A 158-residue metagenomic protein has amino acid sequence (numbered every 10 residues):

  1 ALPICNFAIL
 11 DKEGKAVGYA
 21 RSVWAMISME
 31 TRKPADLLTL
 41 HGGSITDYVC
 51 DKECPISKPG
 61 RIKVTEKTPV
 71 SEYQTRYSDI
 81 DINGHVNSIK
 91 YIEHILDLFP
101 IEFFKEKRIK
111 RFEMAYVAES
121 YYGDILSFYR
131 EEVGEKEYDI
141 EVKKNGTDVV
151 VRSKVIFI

Functional and structural regions predicted by a protein language model:
A8, A25, D139-V142: Residue-level detector of beta-strand face positions
A8-Y19: Acidic, low-complexity central loop/insert segments
A16, P34, V149-V151: Residue-level detector of beta-propeller blades
Y19, S28-R108: Hot-dog-fold acyl-thioester-processing enzymes
V23-I27, I156-I158: Short beta-strand edge segments in extracellular beta-sheet folds
S71-V155: Acidic/His-leaning functional-site neighborhoods
